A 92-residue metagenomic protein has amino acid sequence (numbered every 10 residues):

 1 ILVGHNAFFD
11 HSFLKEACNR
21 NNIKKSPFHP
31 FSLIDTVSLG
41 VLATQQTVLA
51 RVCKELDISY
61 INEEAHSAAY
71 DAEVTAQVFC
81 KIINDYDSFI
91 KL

Functional and structural regions predicted by a protein language model:
I1-L92: Metal-dependent phosphoesterase core characteristic of DEDDh/y 3'-5' exonuclease domains
